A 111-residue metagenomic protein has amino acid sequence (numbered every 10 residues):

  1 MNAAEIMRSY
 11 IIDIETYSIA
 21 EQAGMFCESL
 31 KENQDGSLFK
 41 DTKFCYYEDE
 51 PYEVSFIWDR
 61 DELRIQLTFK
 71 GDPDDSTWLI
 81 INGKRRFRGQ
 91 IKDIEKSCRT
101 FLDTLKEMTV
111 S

Functional and structural regions predicted by a protein language model:
M1-V54, R88-K92: Negatively charged, low-complexity tracts enriched in Asp/Glu with abundant Ser/Thr
E5-R8, E62-K96: Intrinsically disordered, low-complexity regulatory segments enriched in Ser/Thr/Pro and charged residues
Q22, S97-T100: Exposed alpha-helical structural elements
G36-L38, D61-L63, D75-W78, S97 (+1 more regions): Charged interaction scaffolds used for protein-protein
F56-R60: Active-site beta-strand termini and strand-to-loop segments that position acidic
R88-I91, T100, T109-S111: Membrane-insertive, pore-forming/entry segments and their flanking low-complexity regions
